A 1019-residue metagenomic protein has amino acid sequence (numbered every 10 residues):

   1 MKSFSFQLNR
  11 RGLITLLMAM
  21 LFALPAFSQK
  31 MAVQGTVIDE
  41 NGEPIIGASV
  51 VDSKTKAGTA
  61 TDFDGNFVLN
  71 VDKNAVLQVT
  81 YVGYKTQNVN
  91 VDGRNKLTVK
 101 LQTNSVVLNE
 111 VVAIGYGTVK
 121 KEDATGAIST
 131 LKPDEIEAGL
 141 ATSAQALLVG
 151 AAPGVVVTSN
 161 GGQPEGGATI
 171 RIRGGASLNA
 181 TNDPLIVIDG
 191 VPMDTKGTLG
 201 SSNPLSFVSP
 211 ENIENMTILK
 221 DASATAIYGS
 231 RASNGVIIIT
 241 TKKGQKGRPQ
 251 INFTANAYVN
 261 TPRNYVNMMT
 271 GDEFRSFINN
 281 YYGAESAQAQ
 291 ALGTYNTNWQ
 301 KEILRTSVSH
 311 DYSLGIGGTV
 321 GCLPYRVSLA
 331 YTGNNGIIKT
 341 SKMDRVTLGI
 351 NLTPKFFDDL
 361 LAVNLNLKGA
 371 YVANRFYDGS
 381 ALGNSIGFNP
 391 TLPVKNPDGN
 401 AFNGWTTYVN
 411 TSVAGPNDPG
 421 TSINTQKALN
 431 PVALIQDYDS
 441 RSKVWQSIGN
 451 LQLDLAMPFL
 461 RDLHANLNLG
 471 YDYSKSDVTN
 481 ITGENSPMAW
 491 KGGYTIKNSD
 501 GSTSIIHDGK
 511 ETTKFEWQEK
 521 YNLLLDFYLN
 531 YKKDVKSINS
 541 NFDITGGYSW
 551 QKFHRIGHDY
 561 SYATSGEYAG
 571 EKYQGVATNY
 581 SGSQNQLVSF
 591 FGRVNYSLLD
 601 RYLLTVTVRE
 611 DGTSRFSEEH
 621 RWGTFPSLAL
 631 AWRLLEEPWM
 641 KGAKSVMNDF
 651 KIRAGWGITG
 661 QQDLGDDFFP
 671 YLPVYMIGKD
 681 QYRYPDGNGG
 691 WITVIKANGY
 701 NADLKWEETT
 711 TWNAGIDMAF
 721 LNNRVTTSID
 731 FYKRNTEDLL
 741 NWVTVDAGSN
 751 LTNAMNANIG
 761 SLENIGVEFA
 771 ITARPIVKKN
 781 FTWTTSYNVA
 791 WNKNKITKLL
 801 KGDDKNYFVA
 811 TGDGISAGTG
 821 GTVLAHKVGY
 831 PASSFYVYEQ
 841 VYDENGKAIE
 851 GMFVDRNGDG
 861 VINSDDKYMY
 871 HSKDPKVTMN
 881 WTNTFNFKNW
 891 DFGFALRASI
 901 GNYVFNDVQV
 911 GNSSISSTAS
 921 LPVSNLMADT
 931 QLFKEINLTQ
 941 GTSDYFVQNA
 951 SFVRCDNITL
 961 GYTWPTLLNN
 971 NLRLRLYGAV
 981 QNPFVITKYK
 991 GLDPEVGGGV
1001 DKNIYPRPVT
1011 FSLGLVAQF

Functional and structural regions predicted by a protein language model:
M1-A370, D378-G379, G383-N384, T421-I423 (+7 more regions): Short, small/polar-rich motifs associated with maturation and membrane association, primarily at protein termini
M31, I38, T61, I186 (+5 more regions): Hydrophobic alpha-helical segments, especially N-terminal targeting/anchoring helices
V50, V79, I186, Y596 (+3 more regions): Short aromatic-centered micro-motifs
I136, D183, R275, Y282-S286 (+12 more regions): Extracellular/periplasmic, surface-exposed regions of secreted and cell-surface proteins
Q145, V149, A754-E763, K805-F835 (+6 more regions): C-terminal extracellular loops and terminal segments of Gram-negative outer membrane beta-barrel proteins
V432, T613, N845-K847, R897-Q981: Extracytoplasmic gating/loop element in the C-terminal half of outer-membrane beta-barrel translocons and assembly
D859: Acidic carboxylate motifs that coordinate Ca2+ or other divalent cations, activating on Asp/Glu
S872-F905: Glycine-rich, aromatic-lined ligand/substrate-binding cores of catalytic and carbohydrate-binding domains
